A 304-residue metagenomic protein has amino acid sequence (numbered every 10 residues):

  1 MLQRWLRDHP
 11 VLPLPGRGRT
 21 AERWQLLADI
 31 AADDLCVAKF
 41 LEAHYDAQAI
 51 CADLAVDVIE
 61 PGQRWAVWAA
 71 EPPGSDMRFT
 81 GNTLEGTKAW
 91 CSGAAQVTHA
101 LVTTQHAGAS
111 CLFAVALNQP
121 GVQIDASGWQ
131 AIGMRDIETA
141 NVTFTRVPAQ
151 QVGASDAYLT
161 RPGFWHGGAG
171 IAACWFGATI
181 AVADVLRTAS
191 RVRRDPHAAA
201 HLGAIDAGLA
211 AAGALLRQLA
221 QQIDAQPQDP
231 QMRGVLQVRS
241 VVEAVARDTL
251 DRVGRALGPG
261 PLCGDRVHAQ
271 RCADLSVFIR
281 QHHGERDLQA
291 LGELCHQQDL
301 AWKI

Functional and structural regions predicted by a protein language model:
M1-V97, C295-H296: Glycine-rich flavin
N82-E85, I124, V142-T145: Generic recognition of long tandem-repeat/solenoid scaffolds
E85-G86, P120-I132: Active-site glycine-rich loop that binds ribose-phosphate moieties when present
E85-Q119: DPxDG-like acidic metal-binding loop motif
Q130-A211: Glycine-rich beta->alpha junctions and the first turn(s) of the following alpha-helix
G177, G203-A210, L236, S240-R247 (+1 more regions): Generic structural signal for well-ordered, non-transmembrane alpha-helical segments in soluble/cytosolic regions
G213-C263: C-terminal helix-coil-helix/basic helical segment that borders enzyme active sites and/or dimer interfaces and provides
G260-I304: Glycine-rich phosphate/cofactor-binding loops in nucleotide/flavin-utilizing enzymes
